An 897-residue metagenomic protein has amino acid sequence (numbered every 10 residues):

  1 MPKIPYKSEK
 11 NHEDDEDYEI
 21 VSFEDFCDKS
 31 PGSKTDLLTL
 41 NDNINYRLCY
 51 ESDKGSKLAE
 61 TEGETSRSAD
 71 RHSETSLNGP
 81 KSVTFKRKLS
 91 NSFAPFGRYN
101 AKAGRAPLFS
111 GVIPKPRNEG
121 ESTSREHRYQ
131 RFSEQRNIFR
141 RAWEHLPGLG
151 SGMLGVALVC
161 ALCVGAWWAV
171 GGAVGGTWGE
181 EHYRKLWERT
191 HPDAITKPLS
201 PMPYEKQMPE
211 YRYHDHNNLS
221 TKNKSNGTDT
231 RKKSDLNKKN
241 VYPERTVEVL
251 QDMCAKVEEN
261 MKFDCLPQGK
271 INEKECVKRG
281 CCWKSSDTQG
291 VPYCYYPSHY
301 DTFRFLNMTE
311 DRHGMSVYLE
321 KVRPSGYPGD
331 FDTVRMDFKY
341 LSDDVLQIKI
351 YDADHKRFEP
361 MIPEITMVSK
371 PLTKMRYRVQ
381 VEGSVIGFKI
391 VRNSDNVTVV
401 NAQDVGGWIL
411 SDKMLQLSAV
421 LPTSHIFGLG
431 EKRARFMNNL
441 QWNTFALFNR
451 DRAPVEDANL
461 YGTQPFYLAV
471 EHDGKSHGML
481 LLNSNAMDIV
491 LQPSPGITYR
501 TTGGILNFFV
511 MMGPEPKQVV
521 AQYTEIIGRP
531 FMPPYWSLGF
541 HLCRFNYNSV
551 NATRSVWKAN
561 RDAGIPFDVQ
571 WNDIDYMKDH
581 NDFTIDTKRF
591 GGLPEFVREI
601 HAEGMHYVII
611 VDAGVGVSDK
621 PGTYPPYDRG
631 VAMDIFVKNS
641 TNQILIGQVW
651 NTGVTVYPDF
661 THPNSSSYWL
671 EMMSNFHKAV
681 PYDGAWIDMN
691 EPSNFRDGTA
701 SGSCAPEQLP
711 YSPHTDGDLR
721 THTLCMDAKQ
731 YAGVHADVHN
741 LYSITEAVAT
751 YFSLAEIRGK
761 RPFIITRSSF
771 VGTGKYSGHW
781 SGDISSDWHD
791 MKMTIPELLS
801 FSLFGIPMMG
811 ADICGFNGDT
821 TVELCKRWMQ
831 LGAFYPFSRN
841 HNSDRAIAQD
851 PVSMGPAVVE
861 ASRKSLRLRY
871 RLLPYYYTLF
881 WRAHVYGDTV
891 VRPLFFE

Functional and structural regions predicted by a protein language model:
P2-L146, E188-Y211: Short, low-complexity, Lys/Arg-enriched N-terminal segments of secretory-pathway carbohydrate enzymes
G148-G155, V159-W167, G172, E188-N218 (+6 more regions): Catalytic-domain carbohydrate-binding cleft regions of carbohydrate-active enzymes
A255-N272, M315-K321, V891-F896: Extracellular/luminal recognition modules and glycoprotein regions
P267, G280-Y296: Extracellular Cys-Trp
K284-S286, K339-L341, E382, Y467-E471: Short beta-strand micro-motifs enriched in acidic
D301-Y318, F331-K374: A low-complexity, Ser/Thr/Gly/Pro-enriched, surface-exposed linker/loop concept that marks segments flanking
R376-D404, I409: Hydrophobic or amphipathic alpha-helical targeting/insertion segments
